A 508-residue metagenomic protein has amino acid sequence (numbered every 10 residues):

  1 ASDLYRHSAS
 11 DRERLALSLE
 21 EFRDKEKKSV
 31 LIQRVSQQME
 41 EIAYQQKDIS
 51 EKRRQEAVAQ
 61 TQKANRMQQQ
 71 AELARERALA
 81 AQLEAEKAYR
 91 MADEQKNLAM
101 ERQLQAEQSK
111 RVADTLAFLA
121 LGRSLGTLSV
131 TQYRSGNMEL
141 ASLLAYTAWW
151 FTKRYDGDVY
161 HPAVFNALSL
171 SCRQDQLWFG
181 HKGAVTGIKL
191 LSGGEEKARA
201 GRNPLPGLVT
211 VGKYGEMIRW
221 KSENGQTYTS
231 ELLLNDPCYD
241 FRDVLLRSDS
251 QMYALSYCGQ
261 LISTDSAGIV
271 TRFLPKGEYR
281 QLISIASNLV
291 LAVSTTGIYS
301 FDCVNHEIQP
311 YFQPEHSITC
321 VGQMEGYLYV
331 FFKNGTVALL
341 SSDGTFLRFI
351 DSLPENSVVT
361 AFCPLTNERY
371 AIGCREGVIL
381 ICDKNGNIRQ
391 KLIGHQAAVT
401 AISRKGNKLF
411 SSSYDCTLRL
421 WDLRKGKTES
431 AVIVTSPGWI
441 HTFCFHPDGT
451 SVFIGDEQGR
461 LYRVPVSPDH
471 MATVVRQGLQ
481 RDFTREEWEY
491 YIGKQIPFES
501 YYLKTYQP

Functional and structural regions predicted by a protein language model:
A1-G187, L205-G207, K213-G215, E223-T229 (+2 more regions): Eukaryotic protein-protein interaction scaffolds centered on beta-propeller repeats
Q174-F179, Y228-N235, G268-L274, E307-F312 (+3 more regions): A short beta-strand motif characteristic of beta-propeller blades
F179-V185, L234-Y239, P275-E278, Q313-S317 (+4 more regions): WD40/WD-repeat beta-propeller blade N-cap
I188, V244, L282-I283, V321 (+3 more regions): Hydrophobic core register within WD40 beta-propeller blades
E195, L205-P206, D249-Q251, S287-N288 (+4 more regions): Short coil/turn segments that connect the beta-strands within blades of beta-propeller domains
G212-K213, S256-Y257, S294, F332-K333 (+3 more regions): Conserved strand-to-loop turn within each blade of WD40 beta-propeller repeats
M217-K221, I262-T264, F301, A338-L340 (+3 more regions): WD40-repeat beta-propellers
